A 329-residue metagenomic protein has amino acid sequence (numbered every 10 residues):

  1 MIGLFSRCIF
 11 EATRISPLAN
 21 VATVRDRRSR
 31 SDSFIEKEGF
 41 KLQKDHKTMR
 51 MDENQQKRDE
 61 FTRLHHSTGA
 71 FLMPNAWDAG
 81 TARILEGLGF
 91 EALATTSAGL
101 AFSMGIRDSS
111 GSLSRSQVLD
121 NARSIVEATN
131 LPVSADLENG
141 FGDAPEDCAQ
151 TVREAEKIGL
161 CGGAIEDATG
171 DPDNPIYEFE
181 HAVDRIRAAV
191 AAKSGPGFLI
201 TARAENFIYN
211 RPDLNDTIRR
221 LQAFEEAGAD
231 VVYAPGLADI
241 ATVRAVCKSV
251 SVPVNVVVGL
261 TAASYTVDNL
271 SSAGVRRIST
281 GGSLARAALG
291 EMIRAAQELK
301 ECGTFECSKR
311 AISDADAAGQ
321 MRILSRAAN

Functional and structural regions predicted by a protein language model:
N20-A22, R27-R30, L42-K44: Short, low-complexity intrinsically disordered segments enriched in A/P/G/S/L with frequent Arg, especially at protein
S33-R50: Short, Lys/Arg-enriched N-terminal segments with co-localized hydrophobic residues within the first ~10-30 amino acids
D52-N54, F61, A191, G282-N329: Extended, intrinsically disordered, low-complexity segments
R58, F71-M73, W77-L131, F141-V252 (+1 more regions): Alpha/beta enzyme core
E127-V133, C247-C302: Catalytic-face loop-and-helix region of soluble metabolic enzyme cores
